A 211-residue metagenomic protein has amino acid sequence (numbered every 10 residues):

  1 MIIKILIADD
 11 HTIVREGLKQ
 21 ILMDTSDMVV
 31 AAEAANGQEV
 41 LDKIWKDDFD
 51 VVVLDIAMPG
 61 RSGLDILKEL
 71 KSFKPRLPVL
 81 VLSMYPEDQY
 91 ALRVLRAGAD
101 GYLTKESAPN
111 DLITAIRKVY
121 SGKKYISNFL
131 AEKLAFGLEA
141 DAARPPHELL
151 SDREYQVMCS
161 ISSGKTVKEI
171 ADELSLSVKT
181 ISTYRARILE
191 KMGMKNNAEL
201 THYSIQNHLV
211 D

Functional and structural regions predicted by a protein language model:
D27-A35, K43, M194: Short hydrophobic/Thr-rich beta-strand motif most characteristic of the beta2 strand and flanking loop of CheY-like
N36-E39, S62-D65: Acidic catalytic/metal-coordinating carboxylates
D47-V53: Active-site beta3 strand of CheY-like receiver
I56-M58: Receiver (REC) domain active-site loop signature in two-component systems and cognate sites in sensor histidine kinases
Q89-R96, G101-D152, Q156, L209-V210: Short, flexible helix-to-coil linker/hinge segments that flank and couple to helix-turn-helix
R144-K179: Helix-turn-helix DNA-binding segment
L189-D211: Basic, Lys/Arg-enriched C-terminal extension of HTH/homeodomain DNA-binding domains
